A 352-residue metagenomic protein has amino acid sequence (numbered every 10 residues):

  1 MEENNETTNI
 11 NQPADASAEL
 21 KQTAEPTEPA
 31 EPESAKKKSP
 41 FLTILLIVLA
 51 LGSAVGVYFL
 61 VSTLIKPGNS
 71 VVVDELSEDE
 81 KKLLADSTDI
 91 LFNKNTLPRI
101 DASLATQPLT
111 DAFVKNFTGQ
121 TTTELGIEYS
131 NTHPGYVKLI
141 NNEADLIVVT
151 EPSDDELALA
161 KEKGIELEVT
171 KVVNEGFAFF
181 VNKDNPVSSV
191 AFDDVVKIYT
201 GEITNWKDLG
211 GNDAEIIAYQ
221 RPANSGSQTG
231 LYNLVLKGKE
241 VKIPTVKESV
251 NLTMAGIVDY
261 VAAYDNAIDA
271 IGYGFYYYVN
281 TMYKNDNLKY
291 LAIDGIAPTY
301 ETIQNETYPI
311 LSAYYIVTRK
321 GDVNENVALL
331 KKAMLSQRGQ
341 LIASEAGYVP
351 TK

Functional and structural regions predicted by a protein language model:
M1-A35: N-terminal targeting leaders characterized by basic, low-complexity, disordered sequences that direct proteins
K36-A50, A54-L159, I165-E175, F180-K352: Exported/periplasmic ABC-transporter solute-binding proteins
